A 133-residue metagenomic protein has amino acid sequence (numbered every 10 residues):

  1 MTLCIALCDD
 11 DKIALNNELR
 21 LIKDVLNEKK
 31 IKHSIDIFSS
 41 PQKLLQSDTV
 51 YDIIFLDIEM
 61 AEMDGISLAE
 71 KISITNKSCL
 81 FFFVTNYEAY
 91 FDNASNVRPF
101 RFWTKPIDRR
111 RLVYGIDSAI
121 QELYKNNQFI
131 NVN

Functional and structural regions predicted by a protein language model:
D9, D57-I58: Active-site residues of response regulator receiver
K12-D36: Two-component/phosphorelay signaling modules centered on CheY-like receiver
I37-I53: Acidic, metal-coordinating helix/loop segments flanking the phosphotransfer/catalytic sites of two-component signaling
S40, D64-L68: Acidic catalytic/metal-coordinating carboxylates
A61: The feature encodes the CheY-like receiver
S78-E88: A short, hydrophobic beta-strand element within the central beta-sheet of small alpha/beta folds
K105: A Lys-centered signature of the CheY-like receiver
Y114-N133: Conserved binding/recognition cores within well-folded domains
